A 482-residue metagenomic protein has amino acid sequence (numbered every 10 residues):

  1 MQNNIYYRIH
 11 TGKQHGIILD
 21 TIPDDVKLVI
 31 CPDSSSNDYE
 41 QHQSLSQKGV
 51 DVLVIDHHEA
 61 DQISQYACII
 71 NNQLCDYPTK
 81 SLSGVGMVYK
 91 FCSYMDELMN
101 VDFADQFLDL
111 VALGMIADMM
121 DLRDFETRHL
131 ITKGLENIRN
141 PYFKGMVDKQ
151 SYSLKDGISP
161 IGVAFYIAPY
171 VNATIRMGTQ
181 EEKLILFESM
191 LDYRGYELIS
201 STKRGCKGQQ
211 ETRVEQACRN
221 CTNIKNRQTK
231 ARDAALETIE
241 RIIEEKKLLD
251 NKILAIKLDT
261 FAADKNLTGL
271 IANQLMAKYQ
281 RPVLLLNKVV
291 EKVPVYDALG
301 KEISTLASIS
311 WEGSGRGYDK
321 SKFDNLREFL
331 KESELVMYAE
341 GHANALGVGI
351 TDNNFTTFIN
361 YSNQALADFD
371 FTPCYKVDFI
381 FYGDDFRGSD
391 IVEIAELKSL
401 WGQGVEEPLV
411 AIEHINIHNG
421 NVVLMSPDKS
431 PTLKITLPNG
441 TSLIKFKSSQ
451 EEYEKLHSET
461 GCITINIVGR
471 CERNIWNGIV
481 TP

Functional and structural regions predicted by a protein language model:
M1-S64, C75, E237, R241 (+4 more regions): N-terminal small/polar loop signature for handling phosphorylated ligands or for N-terminal nucleophile
Y7-I9, I30-P32, L53-H57, I69-N71 (+4 more regions): General beta-strand structural signal in soluble alpha/beta enzymes
L28-I30, D56, V88, D118 (+4 more regions): Divalent metal-coordination and catalytic microenvironments
Q43, M177-E181, E237, K247-G383: Glycine-rich, acidic loop segments that terminate in or are immediately followed by a histidine
E59, I63-L249, V289-A307, E334 (+1 more regions): A structured phosphate/pyrophosphate-recognition subdomain
L346, N354-I359, D384, Y453-K455 (+1 more regions): OB-fold single-stranded nucleic acid-binding module
F381-T441, K447: Accessory interdomain/linker segments of ATP-dependent helicases and helicase-like nucleic-acid enzymes that mediate
G440-S458: Beta-strand/loop nucleic-acid-binding surfaces
